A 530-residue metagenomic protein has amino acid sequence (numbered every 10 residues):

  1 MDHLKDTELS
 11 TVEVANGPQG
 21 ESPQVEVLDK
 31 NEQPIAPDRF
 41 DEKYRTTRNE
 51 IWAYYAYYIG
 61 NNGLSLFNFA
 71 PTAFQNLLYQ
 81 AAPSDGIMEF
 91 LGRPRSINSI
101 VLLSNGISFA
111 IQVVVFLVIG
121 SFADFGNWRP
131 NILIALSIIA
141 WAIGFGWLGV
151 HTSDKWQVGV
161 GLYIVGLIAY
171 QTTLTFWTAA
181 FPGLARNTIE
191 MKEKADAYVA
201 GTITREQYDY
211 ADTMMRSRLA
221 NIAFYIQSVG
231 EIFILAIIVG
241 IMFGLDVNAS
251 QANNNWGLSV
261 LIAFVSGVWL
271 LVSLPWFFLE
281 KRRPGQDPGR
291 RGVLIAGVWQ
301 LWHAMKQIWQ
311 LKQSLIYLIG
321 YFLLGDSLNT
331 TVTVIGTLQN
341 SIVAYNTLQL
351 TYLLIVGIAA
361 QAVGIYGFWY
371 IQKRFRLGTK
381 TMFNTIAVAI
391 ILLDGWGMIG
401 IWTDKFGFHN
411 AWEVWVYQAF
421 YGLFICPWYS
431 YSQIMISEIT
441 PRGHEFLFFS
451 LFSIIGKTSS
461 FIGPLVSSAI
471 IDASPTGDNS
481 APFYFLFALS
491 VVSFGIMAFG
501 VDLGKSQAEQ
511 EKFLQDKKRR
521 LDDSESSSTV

Functional and structural regions predicted by a protein language model:
M1-E50, D154, V158, T172-T330 (+1 more regions): Intracellular loop-helix junctions on the cytosolic face of multi-pass helical membrane proteins
N68-N98, T333-L350: Short amphipathic helix-loop junctions that connect adjacent transmembrane helices in Major Facilitator Superfamily/SLC
F74-L77, G120, E231-N255, W369-R374 (+1 more regions): Transmembrane alpha-helix termini and helix-breaking/packing motifs in multi-pass membrane transporters
S99-S121, A142, I355-G367: Central cavity-lining transmembrane alpha-helices of secondary-active solute carriers, predominantly the Major
V114-W128, V363-N384, I471: Helix-to-loop junctions at the C-terminal end of transmembrane segments in multipass secondary transporters
L136-I143, G149-T173, G407-P427: Hydrophobic core of transmembrane alpha-helices in multi-pass small-molecule transporters, especially MFS/SLC-type
K380-Y429: C-terminal transmembrane helical hairpin of 12-TM major facilitator-type secondary transporters
G443-A473: A late C-terminal transmembrane helix in Major Facilitator Superfamily
